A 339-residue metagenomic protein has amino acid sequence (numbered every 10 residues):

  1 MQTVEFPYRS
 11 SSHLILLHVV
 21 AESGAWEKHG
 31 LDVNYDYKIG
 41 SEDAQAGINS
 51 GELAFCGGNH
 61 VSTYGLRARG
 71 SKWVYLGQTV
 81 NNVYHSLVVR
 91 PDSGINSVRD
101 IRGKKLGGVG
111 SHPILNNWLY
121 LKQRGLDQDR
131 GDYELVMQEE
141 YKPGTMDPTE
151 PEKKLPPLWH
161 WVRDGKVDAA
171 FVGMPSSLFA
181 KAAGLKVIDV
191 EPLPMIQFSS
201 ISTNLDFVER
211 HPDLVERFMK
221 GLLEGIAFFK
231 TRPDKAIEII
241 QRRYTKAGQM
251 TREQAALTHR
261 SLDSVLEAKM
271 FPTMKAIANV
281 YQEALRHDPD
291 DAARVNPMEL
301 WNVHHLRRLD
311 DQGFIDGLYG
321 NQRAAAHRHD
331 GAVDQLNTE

Functional and structural regions predicted by a protein language model:
M1-K154, L158, D164, D168-M174 (+2 more regions): Short, glycine-/small- and polar/acidic-enriched structural segments that line small-molecule recognition paths
H18, Y64, I114, W118 (+4 more regions): Predominant activation on well-ordered alpha-helical scaffold segments within soluble catalytic domains
N34, E42, Y133-V136, A255-D263 (+1 more regions): Short linear loop/turn motifs
A46-I48, A68-G70, L87-V88, K181-G184 (+2 more regions): Short secondary-structure transition/capping segments
L53, G57, M146, S261-K275 (+1 more regions): Short amphipathic alpha-helical segments at helix boundaries and their inter-helical linkers
T145-K246: Pocket-lining segment of extracytoplasmic ligand-binding domains
H211-A293: Secondary-structure end/capping motifs
L285-E339: Conserved C-terminal helix/tail region of periplasmic/extracytoplasmic solute-binding proteins
